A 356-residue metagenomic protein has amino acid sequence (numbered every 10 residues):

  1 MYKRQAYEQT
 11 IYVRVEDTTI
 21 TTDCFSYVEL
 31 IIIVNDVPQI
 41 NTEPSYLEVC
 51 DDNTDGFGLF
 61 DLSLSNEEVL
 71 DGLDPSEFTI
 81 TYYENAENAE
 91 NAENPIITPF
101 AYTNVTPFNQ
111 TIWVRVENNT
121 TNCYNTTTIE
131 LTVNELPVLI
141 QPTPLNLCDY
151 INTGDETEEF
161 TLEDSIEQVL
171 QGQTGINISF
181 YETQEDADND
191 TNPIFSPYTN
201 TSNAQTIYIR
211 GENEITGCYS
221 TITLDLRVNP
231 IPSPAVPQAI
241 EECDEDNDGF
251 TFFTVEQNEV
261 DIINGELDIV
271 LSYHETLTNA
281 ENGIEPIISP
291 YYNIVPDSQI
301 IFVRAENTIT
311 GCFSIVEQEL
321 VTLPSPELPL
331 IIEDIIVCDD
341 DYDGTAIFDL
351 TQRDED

Functional and structural regions predicted by a protein language model:
K3-D356: Extracellular low-complexity Ser/Thr/Asn/Gly-rich intrinsically disordered segments
